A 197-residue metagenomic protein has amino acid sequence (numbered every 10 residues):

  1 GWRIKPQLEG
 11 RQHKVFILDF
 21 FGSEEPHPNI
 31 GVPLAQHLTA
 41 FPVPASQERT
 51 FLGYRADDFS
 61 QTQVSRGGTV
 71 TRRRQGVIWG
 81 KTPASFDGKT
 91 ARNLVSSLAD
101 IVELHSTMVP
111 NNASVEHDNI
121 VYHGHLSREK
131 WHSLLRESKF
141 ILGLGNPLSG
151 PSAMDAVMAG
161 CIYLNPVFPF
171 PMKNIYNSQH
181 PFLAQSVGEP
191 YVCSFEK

Functional and structural regions predicted by a protein language model:
G1-G88: Catalytic core of nucleotide-activated saccharide and alditol-phosphate transferases
L8, N112-E116, P181-V187: Short, conserved catalytic or adaptor-binding loops enriched in Gly and charged residues
G22-S23, K81-S85, V109-A113, P147-S149 (+1 more regions): Short, solvent-exposed loop/turn segments at secondary-structure junctions
H27, V115-D118, K173-N177: Short, charged, surface-exposed secondary-structure boundary motifs
Q61-S65, S127-K130, Q179-H180: A generic local structural motif
R74-H132: Catalytic donor nucleotide-activated moiety binding site of glycosyltransferases and closely related
L134-S138: Short alpha-helical donor nucleotide-sugar binding micro-motif in glycosyltransferases
K139-K197: Catalytic binding pocket for nucleotide-activated donors in carbohydrate/polymer assembly enzymes
